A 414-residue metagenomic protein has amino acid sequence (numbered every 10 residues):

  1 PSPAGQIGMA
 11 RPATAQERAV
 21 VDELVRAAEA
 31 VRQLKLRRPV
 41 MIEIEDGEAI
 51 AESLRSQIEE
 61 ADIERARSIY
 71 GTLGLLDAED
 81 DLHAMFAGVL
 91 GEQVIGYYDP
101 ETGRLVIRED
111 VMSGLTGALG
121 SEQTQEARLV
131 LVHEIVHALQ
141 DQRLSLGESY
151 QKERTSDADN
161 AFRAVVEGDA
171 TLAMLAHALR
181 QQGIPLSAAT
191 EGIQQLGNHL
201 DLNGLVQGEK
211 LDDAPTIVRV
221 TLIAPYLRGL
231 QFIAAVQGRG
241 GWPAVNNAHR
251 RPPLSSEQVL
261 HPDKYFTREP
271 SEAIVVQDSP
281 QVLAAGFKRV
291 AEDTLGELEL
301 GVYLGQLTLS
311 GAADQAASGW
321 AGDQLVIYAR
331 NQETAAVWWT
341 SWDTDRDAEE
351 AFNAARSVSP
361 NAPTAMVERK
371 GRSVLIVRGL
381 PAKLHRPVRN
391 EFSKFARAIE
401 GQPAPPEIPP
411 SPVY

Functional and structural regions predicted by a protein language model:
S2-P12, R38, G103, E109-G117 (+3 more regions): Acidic/histidine-rich, surface-exposed loop or edge segments in extracytoplasmic proteins
A19-G114: Auxiliary, metal-adjacent structural segments of Zn-dependent hydrolase domains
L24, D141-G147, Q151-H199: Post-HExxH zinc-binding segment in Zn-dependent metallohydrolases
A28, L129-L146, A170-T171, I233 (+1 more regions): Active-site recognition of the HExxH zinc-binding catalytic motif
R37-I58, E153-D157, S187-N198, R251-L254: Acidic helix-start/capping segments at beta-turn-to-alpha-helix junctions
E109-V132, T155-F162: Short pre-active-site segment immediately N-terminal to the catalytic Zn-binding motif
L205-E333: Pan-zinc metallopeptidase signature
A316, A321-Y414: C-terminal soluble interaction/assembly domains
